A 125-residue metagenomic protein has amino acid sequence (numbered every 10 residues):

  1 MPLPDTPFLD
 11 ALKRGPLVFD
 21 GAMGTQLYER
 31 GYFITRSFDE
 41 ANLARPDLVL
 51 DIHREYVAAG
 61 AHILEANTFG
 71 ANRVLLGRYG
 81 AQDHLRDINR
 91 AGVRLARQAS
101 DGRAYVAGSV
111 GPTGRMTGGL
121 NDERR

Functional and structural regions predicted by a protein language model:
M1-R125: Domain-level signal for soluble alpha/beta catalytic cores
